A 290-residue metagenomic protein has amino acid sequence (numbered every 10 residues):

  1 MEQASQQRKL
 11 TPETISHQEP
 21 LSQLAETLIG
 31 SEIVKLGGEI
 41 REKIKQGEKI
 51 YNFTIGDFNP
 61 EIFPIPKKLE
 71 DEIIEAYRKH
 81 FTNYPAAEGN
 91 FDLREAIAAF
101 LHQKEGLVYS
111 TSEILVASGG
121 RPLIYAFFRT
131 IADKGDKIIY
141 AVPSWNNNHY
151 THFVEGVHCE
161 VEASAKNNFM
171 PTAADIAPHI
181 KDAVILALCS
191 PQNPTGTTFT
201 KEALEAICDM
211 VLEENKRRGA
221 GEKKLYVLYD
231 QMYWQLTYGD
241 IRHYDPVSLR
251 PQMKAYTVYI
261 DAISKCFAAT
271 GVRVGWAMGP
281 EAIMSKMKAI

Functional and structural regions predicted by a protein language model:
E2-A4, T11, E70-D71, A96 (+1 more regions): Conserved core segment of the aminotransferase class I/II
R8-P20, E26-G119, A126: N-terminal small-domain helix-loop-helix segment of the aminotransferase-like
G56-P60, W145-N146, P191-P194, Y233-Q235 (+2 more regions): Short, solvent-exposed loop/turn segments at secondary-structure junctions
R78-E222, W234-Q252, V258: Conserved core of the PLP fold type I
S190, V227-L228: Residue-level marker for buried hydrophobic side chains located in beta-strands that build the well-ordered beta-sheet
